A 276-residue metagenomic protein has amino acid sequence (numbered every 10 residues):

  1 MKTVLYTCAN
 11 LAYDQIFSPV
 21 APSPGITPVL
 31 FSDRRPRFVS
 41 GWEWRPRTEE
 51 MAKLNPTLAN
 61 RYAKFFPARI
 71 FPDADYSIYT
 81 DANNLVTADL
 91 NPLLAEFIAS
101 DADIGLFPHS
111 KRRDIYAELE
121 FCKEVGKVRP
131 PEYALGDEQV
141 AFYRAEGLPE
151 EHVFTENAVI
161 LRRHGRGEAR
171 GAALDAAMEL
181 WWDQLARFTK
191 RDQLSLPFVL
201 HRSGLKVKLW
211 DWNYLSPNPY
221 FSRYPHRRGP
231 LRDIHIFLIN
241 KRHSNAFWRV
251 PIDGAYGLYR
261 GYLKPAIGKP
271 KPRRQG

Functional and structural regions predicted by a protein language model:
M1-G276: Glycosyltransferase catalytic domains, chiefly GT-A lineage
